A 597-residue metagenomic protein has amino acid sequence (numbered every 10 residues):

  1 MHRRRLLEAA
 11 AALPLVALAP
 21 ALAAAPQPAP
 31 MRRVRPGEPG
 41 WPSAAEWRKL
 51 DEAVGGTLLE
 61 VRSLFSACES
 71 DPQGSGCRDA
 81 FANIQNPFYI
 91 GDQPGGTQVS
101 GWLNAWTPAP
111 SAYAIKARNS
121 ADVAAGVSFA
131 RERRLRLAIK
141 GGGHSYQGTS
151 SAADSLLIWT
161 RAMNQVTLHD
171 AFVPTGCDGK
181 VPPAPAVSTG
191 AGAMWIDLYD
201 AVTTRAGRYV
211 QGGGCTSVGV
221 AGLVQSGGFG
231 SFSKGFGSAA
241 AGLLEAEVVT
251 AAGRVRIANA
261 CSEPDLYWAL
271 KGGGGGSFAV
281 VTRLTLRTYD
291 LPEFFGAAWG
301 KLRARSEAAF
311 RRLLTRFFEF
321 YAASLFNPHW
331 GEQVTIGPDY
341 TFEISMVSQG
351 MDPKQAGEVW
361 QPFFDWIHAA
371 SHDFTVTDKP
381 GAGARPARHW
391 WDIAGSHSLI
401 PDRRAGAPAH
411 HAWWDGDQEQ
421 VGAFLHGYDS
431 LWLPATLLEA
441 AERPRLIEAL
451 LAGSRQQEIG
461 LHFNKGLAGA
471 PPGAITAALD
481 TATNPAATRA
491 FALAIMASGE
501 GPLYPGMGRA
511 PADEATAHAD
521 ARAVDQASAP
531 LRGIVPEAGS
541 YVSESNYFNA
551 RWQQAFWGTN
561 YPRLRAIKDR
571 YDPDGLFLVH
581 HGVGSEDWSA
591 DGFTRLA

Functional and structural regions predicted by a protein language model:
H2-L18, L22-A597: Soluble FAD-dependent oxygen oxidases
